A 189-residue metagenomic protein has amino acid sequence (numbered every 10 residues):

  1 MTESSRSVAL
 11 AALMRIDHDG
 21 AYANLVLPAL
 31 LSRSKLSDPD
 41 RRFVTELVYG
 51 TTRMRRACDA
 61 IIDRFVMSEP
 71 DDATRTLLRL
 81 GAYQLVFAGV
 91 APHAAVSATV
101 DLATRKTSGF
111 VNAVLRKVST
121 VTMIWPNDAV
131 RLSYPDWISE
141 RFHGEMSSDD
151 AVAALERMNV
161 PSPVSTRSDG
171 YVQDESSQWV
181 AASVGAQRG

Functional and structural regions predicted by a protein language model:
M1-D169: Class I Rossmann-like S-adenosyl-L-methionine
R167-G189: Rossmann-like S-adenosyl-L-methionine
